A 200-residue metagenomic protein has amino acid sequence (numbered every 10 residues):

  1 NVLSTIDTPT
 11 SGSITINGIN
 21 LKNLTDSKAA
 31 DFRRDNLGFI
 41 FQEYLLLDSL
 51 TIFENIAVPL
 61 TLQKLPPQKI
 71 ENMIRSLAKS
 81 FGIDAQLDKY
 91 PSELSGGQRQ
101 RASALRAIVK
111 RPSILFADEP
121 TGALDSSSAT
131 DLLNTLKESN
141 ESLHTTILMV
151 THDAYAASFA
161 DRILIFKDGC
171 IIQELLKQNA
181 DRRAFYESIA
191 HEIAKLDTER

Functional and structural regions predicted by a protein language model:
S4: Helix-to-loop junction immediately C-terminal to a conserved catalytic motif
G12-N20: Conserved ABC transporter NBD signature motif
I19-N20, T61, Q68-A85: Conserved ABC ATPase "signature" region
D31, Y90-L94, Q98-Q100: Conserved ABC ATPase signature
R34, K89-S92, V109-K110: Conserved signature/switch motifs of ABC ATPase nucleotide-binding domains
L50-A57: Short coil-to-helix segment of the ABC ATPase nucleotide-binding domain corresponding to the Q-loop/switch region
I83, L87, A107-I108: ABC ATPase C-loop
L115-D118: Catalytic Walker B motif of ABC-type/P-loop ATPase nucleotide-binding domains
